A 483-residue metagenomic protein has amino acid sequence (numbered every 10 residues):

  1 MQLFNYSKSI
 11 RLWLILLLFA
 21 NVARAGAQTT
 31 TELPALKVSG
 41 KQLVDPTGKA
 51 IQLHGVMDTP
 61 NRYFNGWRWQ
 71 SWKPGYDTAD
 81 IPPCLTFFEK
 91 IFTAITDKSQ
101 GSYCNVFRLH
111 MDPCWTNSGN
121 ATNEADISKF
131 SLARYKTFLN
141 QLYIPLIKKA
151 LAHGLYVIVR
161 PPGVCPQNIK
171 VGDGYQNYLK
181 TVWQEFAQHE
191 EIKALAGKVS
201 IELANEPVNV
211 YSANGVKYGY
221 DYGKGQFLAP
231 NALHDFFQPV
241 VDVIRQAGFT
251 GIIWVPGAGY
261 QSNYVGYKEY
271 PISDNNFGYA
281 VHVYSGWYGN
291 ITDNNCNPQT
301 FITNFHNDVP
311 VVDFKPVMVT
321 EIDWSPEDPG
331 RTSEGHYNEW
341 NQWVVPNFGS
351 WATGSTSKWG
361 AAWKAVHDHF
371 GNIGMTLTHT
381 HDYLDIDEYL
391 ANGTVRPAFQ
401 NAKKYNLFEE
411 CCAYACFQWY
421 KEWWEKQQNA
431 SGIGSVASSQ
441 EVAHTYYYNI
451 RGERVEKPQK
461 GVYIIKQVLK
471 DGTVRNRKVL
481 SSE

Functional and structural regions predicted by a protein language model:
M1-S9: N-terminal secretory signal peptides that target proteins for export/translocation
L12-N21: Bacterial N-terminal signal peptides
G26-R108, N120-A125, K129, E422 (+1 more regions): N-terminal carbohydrate-binding accessory modules
L33-L36, P60, F64-T86, Y103 (+5 more regions): Extracellular glycoside hydrolase catalytic/binding regions
K41-D45, E388, Y447: Short polybasic amphipathic segments
A79-F87, L109-V199, A204-P207: Substrate-binding cleft of extracellular glycoside hydrolase catalytic domains
A430-E483: C-terminal outer-membrane/trafficking sorting elements
